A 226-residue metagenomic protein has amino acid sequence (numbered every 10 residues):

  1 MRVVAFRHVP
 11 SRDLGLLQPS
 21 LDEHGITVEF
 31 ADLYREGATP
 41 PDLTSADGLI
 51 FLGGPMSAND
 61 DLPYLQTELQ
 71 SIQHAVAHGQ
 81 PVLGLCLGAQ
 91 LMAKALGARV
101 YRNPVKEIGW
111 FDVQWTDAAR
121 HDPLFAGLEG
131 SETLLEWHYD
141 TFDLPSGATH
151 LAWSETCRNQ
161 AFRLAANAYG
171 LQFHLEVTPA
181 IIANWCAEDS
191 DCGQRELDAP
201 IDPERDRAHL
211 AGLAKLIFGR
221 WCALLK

Functional and structural regions predicted by a protein language model:
M1-P63, T67-H78, Q114, C192-K226: N-terminal beta1-alpha1 cap of cysteine-dependent amidohydrolase-like domains
V4, E29-A31, I50, L83 (+3 more regions): Hydrophobic/aromatic beta-strand patches that form the interior of the parallel beta-sheet core in alpha/beta enzyme
S11-R12, Q90, C157, V177: Short alpha-helical
L14-L16, P40, D60-L62, A93-A95 (+3 more regions): Short glycine-/acidic-enriched loop or helix-start segments at secondary-structure transitions that form or flank
D22, A46-I50, R99-N103, A118-R120 (+1 more regions): Short, hinge-like loop/turn segments at secondary-structure boundaries
A75-R99: Catalytic nucleophile loop
L96-E176, A180: Pocket-forming structural segment of enzyme catalytic cores
A152-W153, C157-K226: C-terminal and late-domain segments of enzyme folds
